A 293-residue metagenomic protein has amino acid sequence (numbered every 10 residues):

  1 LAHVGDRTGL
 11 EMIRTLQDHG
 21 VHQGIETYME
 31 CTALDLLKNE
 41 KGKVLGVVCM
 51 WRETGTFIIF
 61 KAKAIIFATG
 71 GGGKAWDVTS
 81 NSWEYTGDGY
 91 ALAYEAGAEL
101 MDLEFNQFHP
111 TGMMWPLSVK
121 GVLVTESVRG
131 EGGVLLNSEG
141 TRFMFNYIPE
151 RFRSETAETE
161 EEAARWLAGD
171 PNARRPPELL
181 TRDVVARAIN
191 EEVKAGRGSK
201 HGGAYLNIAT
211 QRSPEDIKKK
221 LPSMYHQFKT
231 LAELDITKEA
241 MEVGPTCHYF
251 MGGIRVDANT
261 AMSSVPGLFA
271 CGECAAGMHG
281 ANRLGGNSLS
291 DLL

Functional and structural regions predicted by a protein language model:
L1-R14, G73-W76, A204-R212: Helix-loop-beta segment of a Rossmann-like dinucleotide-binding subdomain
L1-T56, K63, A68, H109-P116 (+3 more regions): Conserved redox-cofactor binding core of oxidoreductases
T27-E30, I59-K61, F67-A68, L100-F105 (+6 more regions): General beta-strand structural signal in soluble alpha/beta enzymes
M29, L34-V44, V48-M50, K219-A275: A glycine-rich dinucleotide-binding beta-alpha-beta segment and adjacent secondary-structure elements that constitute
A64-G70, K74, N259-R283: Short FAD-binding loop at a beta-strand-to-alpha-helix junction that anchors the flavin cofactor in diverse
A64-S118, V122, S154, G286-L293: Glycine-rich loop(s) and the adjacent beta-strand/alpha-helix scaffold that form part
L92, A98-T230: An anion/pyrophosphate-binding glycine-rich loop and adjacent beta-alpha core in soluble alpha-beta enzymes
